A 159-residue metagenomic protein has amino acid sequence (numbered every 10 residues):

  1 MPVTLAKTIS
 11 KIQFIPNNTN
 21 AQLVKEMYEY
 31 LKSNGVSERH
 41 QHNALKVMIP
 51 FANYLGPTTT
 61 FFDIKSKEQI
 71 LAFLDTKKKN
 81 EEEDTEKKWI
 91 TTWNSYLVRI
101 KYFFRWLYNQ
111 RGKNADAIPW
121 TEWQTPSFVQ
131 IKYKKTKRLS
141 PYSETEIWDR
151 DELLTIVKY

Functional and structural regions predicted by a protein language model:
M1-S33: N-terminal DNA-binding module of tyrosine recombinases/phage integrases
T8, K25-P141: N-terminal core-binding DNA-recognition domain of tyrosine recombinases/integrases
I15, R39, E144-T145: A general boundary/transition motif marking the beginning of the first structured unit of a protein
N17-A21, A44, S66-K67, E146-D149: Generic alpha-helical segment signature
A21-K25, L71, R150, L154: Amphipathic alpha-helical repeat elements characteristic of tetratricopeptide repeat
Q130-Y159: Long, amphipathic, Lys/Arg-enriched alpha-helical "connector/arm" segment
